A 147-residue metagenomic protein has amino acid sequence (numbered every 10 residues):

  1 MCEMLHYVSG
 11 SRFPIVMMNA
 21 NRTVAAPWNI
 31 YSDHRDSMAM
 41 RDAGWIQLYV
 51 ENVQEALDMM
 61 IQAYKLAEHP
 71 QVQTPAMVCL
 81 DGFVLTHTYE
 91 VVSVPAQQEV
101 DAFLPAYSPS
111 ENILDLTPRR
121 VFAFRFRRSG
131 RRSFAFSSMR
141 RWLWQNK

Functional and structural regions predicted by a protein language model:
M1-R35, W45-E68: Thiamine diphosphate
S9-R12, Y64-Q71, L80, V84-H87 (+1 more regions): Structural signal for hydrophobic packing residues in well-ordered secondary-structure cores of soluble enzyme domains
D36, V72, A76-V78: Glycine-rich, Trp-frequent "lid" loop and neighboring beta-strands that shape and gate the flavin cofactor pocket
S37-R41: Short, conserved catalytic or adaptor-binding loops enriched in Gly and charged residues
A76-K147: Conformationally flexible catalytic loops at phosphate/diphosphate-handling active centers
